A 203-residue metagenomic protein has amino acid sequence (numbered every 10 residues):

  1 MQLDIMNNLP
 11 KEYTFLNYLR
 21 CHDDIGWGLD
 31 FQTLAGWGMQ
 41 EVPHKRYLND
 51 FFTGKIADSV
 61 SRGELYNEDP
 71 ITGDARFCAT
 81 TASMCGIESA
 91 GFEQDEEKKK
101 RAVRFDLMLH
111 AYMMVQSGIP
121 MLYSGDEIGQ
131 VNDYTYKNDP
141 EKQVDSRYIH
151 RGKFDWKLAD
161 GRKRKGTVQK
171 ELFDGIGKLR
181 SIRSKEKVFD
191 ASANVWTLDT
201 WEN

Functional and structural regions predicted by a protein language model:
M1-N203: Active-site and adjacent substrate-binding regions of carbohydrate-active enzymes
